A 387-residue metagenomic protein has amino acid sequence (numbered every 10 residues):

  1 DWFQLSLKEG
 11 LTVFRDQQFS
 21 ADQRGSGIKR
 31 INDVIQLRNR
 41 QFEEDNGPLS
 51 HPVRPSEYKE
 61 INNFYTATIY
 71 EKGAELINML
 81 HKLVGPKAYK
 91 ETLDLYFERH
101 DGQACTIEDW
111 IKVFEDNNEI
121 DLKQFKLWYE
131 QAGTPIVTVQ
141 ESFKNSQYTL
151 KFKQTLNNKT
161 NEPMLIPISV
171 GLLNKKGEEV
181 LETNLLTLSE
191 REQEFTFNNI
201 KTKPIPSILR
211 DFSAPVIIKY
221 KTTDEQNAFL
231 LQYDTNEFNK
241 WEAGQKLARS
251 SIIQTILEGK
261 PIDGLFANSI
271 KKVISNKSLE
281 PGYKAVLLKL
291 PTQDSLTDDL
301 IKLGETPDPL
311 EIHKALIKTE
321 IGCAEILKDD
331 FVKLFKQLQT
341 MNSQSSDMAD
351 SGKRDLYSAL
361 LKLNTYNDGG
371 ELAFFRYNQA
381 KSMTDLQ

Functional and structural regions predicted by a protein language model:
D1-F152: Hydrophobic alpha-helical and helix-loop surface patches within well-folded domains that function as non-catalytic
S6, G47, E162-M164, S189-R191 (+1 more regions): A short, structural micro-pattern
G10, P167, G259-K260: Short secondary-structure boundary/capping segments
R30-V34, D45, L49, G73-L76 (+15 more regions): Alpha-helical structural motif
R38-N39, T66-A67, T160-E162, N198-Q387: Long, ordered, helix-rich scaffold segments
N63-E98, G102, W128-I136, Q140-L165 (+6 more regions): Long hydrophobic segments that form regular secondary structure
T106-K123, W128-Q154, N161-P163, I252 (+1 more regions): His/Asp/Glu-rich metal/cofactor-coordinating catalytic motifs and the adjacent surface-exposed loops that frame enzyme
D121-Q124, T134-I208, T297, E320 (+1 more regions): Beta-strand-rich binding/interaction modules
